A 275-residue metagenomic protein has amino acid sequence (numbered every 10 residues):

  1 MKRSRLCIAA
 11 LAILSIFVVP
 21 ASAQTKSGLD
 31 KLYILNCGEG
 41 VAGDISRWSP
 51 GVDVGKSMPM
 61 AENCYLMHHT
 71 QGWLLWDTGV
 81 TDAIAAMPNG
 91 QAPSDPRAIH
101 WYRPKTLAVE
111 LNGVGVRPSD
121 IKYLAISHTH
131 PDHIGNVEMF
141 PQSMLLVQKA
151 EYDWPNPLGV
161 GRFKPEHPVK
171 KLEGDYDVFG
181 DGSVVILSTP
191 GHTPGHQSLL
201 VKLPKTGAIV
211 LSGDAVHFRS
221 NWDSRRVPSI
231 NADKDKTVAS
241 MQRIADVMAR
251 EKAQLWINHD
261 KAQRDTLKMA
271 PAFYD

Functional and structural regions predicted by a protein language model:
M1-A9: Bacterial N-terminal signal peptides that target proteins for export
I8-V18: Bacterial N-terminal signal peptides
V19-V109, D120, T206-G213, A249-Q254: Metallo-beta-lactamase
Q24-K26, Y102-D120, M144-S188, D233-K252: Metallo-beta-lactamase
C37-G38, T78-T81, T129, A150-E151 (+3 more regions): Active-site metal-binding loops of divalent metal-dependent hydrolases
V54-M58, L187-H192: Short Gly/Pro-enriched turn/cap motifs at secondary-structure boundaries
D82, P96-V109, L200, K205-D275: Cap/insert and terminal regions of metallo-dependent hydrolase folds
I121-D132: Metallo-beta-lactamase
